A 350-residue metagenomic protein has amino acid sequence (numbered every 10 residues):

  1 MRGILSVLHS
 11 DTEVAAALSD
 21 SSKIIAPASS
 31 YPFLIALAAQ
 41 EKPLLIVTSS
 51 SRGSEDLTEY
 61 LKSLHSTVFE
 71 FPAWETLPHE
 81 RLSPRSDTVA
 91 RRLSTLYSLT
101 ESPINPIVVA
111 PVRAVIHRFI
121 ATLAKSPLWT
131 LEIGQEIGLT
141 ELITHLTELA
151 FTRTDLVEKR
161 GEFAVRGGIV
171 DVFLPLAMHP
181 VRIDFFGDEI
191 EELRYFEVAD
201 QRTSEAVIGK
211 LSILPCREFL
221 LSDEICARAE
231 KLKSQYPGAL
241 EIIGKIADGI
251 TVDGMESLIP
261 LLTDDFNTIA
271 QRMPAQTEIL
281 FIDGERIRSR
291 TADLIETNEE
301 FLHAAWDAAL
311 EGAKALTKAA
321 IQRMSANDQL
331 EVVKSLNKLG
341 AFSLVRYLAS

Functional and structural regions predicted by a protein language model:
M1-S350: Conserved beta-alpha structural segments and adjacent helices that either
